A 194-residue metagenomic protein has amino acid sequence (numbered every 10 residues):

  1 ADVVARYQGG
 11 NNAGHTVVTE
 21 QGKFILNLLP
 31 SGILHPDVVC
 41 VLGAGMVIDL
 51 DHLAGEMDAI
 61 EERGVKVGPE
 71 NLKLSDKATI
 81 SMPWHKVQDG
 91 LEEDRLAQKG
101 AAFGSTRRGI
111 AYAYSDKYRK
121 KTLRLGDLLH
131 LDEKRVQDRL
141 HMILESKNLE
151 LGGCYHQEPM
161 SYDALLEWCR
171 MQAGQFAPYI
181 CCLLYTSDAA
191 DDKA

Functional and structural regions predicted by a protein language model:
A1-Q8: Internal mixed beta-strand/loop scaffold within catalytic domains of large alpha/beta enzymes
V3, P30, L34-D37, A113 (+1 more regions): Residue-level signal for well-ordered alpha-helical segments
Y7, G14-G90: Glycine-rich, N-terminal phosphate-binding loop and its surrounding beta-alpha-beta segment
N12, P36-D37, S105, L123: Residue-level signal for pocket-adjacent positions within structured domains
L53-L184: Internal alpha/beta core interface subdomains
Y185-A194: Single conserved hydrophobic/aromatic residue that forms the stacking wall/gate of nucleotide- or nucleobase-binding
